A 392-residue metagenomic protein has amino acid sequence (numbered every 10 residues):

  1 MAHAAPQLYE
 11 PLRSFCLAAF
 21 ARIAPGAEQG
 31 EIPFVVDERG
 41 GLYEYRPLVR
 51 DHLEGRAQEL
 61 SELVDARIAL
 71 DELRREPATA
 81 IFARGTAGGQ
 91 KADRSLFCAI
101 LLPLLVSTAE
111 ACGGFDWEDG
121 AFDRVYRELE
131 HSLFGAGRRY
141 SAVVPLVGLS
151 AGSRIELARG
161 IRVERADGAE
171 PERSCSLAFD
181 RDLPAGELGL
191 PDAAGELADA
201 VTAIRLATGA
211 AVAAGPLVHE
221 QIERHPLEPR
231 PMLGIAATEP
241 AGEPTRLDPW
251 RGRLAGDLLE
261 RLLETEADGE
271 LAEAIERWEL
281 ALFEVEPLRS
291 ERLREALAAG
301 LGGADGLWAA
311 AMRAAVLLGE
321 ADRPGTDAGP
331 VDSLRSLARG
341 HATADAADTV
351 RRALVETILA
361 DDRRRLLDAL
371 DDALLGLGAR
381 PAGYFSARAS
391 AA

Functional and structural regions predicted by a protein language model:
M1-D65: Charged, amphipathic alpha-helical stretches
R13, V49, V144, R388-A389: Generic alpha-helical secondary structure signal
P25-V36, V212-A392: Amphipathic, oligomerization/interface secondary-structure segments
D51, D123, L146, A314 (+1 more regions): A generic structural signal for solvent-exposed, polar alpha-helical segments
E59-P287, P381-A382: Charged, non-catalytic interaction/linker regions at domain boundaries that couple catalytic cores to substrate
